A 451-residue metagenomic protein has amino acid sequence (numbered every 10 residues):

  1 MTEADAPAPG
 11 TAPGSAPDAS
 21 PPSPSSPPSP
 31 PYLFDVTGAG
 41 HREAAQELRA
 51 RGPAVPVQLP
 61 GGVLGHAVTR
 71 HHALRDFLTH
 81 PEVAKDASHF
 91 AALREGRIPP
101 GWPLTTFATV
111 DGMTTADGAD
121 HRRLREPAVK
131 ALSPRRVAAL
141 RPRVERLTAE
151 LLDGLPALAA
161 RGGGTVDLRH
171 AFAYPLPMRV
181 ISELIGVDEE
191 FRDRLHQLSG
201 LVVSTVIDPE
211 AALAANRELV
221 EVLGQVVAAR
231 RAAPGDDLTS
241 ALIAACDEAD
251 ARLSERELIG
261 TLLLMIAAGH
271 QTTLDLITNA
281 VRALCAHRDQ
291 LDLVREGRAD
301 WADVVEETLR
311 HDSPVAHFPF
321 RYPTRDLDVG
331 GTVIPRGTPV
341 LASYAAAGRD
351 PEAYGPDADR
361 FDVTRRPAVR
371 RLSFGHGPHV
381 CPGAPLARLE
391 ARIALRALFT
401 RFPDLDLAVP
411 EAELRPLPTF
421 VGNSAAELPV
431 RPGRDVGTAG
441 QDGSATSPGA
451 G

Functional and structural regions predicted by a protein language model:
M1-G451: Cytochrome P450
